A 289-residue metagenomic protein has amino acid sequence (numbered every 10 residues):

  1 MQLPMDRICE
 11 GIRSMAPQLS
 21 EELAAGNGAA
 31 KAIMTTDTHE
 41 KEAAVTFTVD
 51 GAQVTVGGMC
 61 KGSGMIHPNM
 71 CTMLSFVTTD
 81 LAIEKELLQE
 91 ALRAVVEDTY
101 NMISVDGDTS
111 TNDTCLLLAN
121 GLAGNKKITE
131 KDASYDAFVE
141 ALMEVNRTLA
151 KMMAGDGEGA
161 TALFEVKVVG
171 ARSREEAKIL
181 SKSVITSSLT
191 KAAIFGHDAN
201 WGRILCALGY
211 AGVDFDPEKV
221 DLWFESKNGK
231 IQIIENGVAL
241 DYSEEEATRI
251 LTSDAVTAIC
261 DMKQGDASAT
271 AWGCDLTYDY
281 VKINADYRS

Functional and structural regions predicted by a protein language model:
M1-S289: A structural signal for small-residue-enriched, beta-sheet-centric alpha/beta enzyme cores and oligomeric scaffold folds
